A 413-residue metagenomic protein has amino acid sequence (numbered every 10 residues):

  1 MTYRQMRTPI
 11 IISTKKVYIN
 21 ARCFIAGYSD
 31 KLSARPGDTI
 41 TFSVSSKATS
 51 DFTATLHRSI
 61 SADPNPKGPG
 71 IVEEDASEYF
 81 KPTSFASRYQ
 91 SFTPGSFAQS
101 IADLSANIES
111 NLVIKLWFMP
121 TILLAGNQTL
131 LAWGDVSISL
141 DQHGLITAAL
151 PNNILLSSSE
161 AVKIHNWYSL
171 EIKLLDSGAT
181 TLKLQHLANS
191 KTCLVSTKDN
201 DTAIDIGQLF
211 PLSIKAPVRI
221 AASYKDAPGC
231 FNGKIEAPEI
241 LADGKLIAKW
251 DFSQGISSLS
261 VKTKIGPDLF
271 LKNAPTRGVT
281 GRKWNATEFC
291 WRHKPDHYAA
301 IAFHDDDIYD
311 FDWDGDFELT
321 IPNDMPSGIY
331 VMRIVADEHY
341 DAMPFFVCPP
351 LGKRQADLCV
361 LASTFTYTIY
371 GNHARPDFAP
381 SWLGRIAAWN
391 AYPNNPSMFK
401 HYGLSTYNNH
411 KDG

Functional and structural regions predicted by a protein language model:
R4-F24: Proline/serine/threonine-rich low-complexity linkers at boundaries of modular beta-sandwich domains
A26-D51, T55-A62, P69-I71, A76-P94 (+2 more regions): Ligand-binding face of N-terminal immunoglobulin V-set domains in extracellular IgSF glycoproteins
L32, L104-N107, I321, F345-K353: Short boundary motifs at domain starts and secondary-structure transition points
P36-T41, S61-E288: Extracellular glycan-associated modules
K47-S50, L124, S177, K245 (+2 more regions): A cross-taxa feature marking solvent-exposed loop/turn segments within ectodomains of secreted and single-pass membrane
T49, H57-S59, T280-I308, H339-G413: Aromatic-Pro/Gly-enriched surface loop or interdomain linker that acts as a lid/target-recognition segment
T49, S59, L175-S177, Q185-N189 (+5 more regions): An acidic- and aromatic-residue-enriched active-site/binding cleft used to recognize and process polar
